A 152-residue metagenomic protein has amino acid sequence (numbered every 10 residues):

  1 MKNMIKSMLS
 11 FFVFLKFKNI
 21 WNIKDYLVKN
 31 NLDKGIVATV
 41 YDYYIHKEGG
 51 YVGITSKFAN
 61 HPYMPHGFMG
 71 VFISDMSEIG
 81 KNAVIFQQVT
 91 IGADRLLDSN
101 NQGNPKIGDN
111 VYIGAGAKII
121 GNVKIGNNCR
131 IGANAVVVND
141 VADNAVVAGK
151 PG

Functional and structural regions predicted by a protein language model:
M1-G50, G152: Terminal amphipathic alpha-helical/low-complexity segments used for targeting or macromolecular assembly
I54, A59-N60, P65-H66, S74-D75 (+11 more regions): Left-handed beta-helix
